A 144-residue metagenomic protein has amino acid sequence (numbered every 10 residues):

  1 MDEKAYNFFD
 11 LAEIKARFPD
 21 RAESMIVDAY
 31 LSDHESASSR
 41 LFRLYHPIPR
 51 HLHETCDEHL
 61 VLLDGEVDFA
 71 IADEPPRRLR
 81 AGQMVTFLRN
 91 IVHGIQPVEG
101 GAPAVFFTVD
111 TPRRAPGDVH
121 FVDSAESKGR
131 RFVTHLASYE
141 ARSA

Functional and structural regions predicted by a protein language model:
M1-F42, P49, V122-A144: A short, N-terminal "cap"/entry segment at the start of jelly-roll beta-barrel domains of the cupin/DSBH fold
Y30, F42, P49-E54, I71 (+2 more regions): Short histidine-centered beta-strand/loop micro-motifs that create catalytic or ligand/metal-coordination sites
E35-S36, E74, G100-A102: Short strand-connecting beta-turns/loops that link adjacent beta-strands
S38, H59, E66-D68, V92 (+1 more regions): Structural motif
R43-Y45, H53-F69, V109-P112: Short, conserved beta-strand element in jelly-roll/cupin
P49, V67, P75, H93 (+1 more regions): Surface-exposed, flexible loop/turn segments at secondary-structure boundaries
D73-R89: Short acidic-glycine-tyrosine-enriched beta hairpin
R89-V119: Ligand-binding loop in jelly-roll beta-barrel domains
